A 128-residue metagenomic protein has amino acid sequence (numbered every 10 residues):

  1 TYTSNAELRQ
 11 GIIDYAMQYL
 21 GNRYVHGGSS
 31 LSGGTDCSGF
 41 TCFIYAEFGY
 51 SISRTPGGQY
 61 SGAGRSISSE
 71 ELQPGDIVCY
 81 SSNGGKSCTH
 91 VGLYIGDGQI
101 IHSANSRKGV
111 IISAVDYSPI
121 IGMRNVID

Functional and structural regions predicted by a protein language model:
T1-R23, S118-D128: Intrinsically disordered, low-complexity, Pro/Ser/Thr/Asn/Gly/Ala-rich spacer/linker segments adjacent to signal
E7, Y50, R54-G57, S61-S69 (+1 more regions): Aromatic- and glycine-rich peptidoglycan recognition patches
D14-M17, C42, A46, H102: Generic alpha-helical structural context detector
N22-P74: Catalytic cysteine-centered active-site loop
